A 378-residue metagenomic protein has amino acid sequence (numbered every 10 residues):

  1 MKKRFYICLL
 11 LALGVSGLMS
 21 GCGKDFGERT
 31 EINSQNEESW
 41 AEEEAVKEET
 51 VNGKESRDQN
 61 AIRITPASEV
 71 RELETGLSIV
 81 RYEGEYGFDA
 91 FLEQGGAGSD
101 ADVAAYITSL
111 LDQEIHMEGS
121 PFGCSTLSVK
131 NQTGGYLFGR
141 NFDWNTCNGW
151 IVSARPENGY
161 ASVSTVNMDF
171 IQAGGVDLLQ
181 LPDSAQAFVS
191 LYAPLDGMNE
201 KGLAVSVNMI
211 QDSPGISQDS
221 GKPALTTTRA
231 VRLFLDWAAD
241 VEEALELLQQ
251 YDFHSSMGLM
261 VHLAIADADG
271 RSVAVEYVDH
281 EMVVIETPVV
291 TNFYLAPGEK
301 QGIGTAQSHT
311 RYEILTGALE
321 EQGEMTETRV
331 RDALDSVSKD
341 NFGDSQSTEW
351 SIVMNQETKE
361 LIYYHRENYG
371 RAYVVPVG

Functional and structural regions predicted by a protein language model:
R4-D25: Sec-dependent N-terminal signal peptides of Gram-positive bacterial secreted proteins and lipoproteins
L9-L11, C147, A318: Enrichment for repetitive, rod-forming helical segments
M19-R232, D236-W237, T326-G378: N-terminal mature-domain region immediately after signal-peptide cleavage in secreted/organellar precursors
V205-V207, D212-D340, S345-T348: A surface/extracellular/periplasmic glyco- and lipid-processing/surface-interacting theme
